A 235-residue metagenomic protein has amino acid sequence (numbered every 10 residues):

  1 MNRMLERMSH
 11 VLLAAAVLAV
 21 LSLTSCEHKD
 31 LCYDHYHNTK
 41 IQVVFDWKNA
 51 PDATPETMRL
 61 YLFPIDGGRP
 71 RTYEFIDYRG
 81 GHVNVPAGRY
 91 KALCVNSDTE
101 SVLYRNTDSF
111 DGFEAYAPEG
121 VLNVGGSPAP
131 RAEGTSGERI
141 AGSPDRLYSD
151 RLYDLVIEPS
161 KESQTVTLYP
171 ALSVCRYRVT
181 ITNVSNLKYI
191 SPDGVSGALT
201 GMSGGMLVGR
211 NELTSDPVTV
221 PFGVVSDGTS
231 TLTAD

Functional and structural regions predicted by a protein language model:
M1-L13: Bacterial N-terminal signal peptides that target proteins for export
N2, A19-K48: Bacterial Sec-dependent N-terminal signal peptides
A15, C32-D34, N49-P51, G81-V83 (+1 more regions): Residues embedded in well-ordered secondary-structure elements
H37-V43, M58, Y90, C175: Short structural boundary motif marking the start of a folded domain
V43-P55, T180-Y189: Structural motif
M58-D108, Y189-D235: Tryptophan-paired
R71-L172: Short, low-hydrophobicity acidic/polar segments
I140-T231: A sequence/structural signal for flexible, mid-protein segments enriched in small/helix-disrupting residues
